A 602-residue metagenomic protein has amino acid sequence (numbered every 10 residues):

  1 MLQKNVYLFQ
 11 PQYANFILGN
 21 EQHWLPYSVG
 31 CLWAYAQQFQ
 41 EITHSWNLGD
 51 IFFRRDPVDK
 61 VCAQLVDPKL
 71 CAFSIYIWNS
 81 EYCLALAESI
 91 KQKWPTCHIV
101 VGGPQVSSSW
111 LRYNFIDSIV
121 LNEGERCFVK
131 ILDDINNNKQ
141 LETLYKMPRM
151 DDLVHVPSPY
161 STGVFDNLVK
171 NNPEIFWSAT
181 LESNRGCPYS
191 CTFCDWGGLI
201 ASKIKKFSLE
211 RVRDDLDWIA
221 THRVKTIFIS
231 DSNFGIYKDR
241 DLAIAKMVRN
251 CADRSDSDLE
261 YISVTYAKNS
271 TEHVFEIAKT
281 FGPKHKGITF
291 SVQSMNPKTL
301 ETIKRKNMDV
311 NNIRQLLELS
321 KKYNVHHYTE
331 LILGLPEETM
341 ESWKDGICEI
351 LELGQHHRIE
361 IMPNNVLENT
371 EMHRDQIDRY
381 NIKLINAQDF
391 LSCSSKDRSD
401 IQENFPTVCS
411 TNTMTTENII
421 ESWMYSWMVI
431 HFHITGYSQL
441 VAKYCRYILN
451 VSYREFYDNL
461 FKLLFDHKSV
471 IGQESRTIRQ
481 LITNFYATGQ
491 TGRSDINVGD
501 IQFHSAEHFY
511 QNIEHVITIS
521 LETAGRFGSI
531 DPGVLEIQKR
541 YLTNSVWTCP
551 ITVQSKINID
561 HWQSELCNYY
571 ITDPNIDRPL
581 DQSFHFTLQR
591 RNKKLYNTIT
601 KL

Functional and structural regions predicted by a protein language model:
M1-L8, I17-L18, E41-S45, C62-D67 (+2 more regions): Radical SAM enzyme core and accessory elements
M1-R213, W218-T221: Acidic, low-complexity intrinsically disordered segments
N15-G19, P297-T302, E371: A short acidic, helix-capping loop that chelates divalent metal ions and anchors anionic groups
N20-E21, Y113, L132-D133, V156 (+3 more regions): Short aromatic-enriched loop/helix-cap "lid" or pocket-rim segments at secondary-structure transitions that line
W24, Y160-K322, L333: Radical SAM [4Fe-4S] cluster-binding motif and immediate context
A36, L86-I90, V248, A278 (+2 more regions): Hydrophobic positions in alpha-helices of CheY-like receiver
L70-A72, R213, W218-S230, D258 (+4 more regions): Conserved C-terminal portion of the radical SAM core fold that forms the substrate/S-adenosylmethionine-binding
L111-V129, K279-G287, I350-I359: Structural recognition of alpha->loop->beta junctions
